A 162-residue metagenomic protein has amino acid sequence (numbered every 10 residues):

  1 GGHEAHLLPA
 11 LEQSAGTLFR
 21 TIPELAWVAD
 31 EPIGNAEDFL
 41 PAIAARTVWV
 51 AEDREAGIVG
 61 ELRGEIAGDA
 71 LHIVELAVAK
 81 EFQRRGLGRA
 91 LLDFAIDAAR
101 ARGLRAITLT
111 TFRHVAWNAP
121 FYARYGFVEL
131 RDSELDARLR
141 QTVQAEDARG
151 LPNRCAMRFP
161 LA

Functional and structural regions predicted by a protein language model:
G1-A10: A short beta-loop-alpha structural element at the N-terminal edge of CoA-dependent acyl/N-acetyltransferase catalytic
Q13-D38: Conserved GNAT-fold acetyl-CoA-binding loop/helix
V50, G57-E65, A70-A77: Conserved beta-strand in the GNAT
E52, L76-R84, T111-R113: A short, internal acetyl-CoA/4′-phosphopantetheine-binding micro-motif in the GNAT/acyltransferase core
F82, G86-F94: Conserved acetyl-CoA pyrophosphate-binding loop and the N-cap/start of the following alpha-helix in GNAT-like
A99-F112: Conserved GNAT acetyl-CoA-binding A-motif
L109-N118, L135-R140: Conserved beta-strand-loop-alpha-helix junction that forms the acyl-donor binding cleft
Y122, F127: Conserved active-site tyrosine of GNAT-family acetyltransferases
